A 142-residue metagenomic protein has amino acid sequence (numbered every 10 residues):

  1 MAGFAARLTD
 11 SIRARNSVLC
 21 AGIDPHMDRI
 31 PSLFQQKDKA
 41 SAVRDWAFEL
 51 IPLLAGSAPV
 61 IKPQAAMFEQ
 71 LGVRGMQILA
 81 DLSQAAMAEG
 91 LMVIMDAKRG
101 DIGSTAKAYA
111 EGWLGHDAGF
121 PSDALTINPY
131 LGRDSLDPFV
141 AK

Functional and structural regions predicted by a protein language model:
M1-P63, F68-D81, A85-A88, M92-I94: Conserved N-terminal beta1-alpha1 strand-loop-helix module at the mouth
H26-M27, D101-K142: Conserved anion-binding
F68, G100-D101: Positions that flank functional sites
D96-K98: Substrate-binding cleft of extracellular glycoside hydrolase catalytic domains
